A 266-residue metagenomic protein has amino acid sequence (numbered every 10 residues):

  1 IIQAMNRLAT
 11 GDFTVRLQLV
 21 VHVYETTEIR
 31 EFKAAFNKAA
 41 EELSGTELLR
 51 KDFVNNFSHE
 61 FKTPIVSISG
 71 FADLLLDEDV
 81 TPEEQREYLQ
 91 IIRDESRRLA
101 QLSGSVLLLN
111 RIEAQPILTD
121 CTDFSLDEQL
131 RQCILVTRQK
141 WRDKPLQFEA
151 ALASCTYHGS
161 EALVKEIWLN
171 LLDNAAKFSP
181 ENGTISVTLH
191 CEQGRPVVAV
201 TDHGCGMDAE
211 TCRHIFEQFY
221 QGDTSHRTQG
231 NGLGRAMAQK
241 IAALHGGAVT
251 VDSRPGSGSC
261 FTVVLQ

Functional and structural regions predicted by a protein language model:
I1-V54, S69-D77, T81, Q90 (+4 more regions): Membrane-proximal HAMP signal-relay module
F13, K140-A150, C155: Short conserved segments within the C-terminal catalytic ATPase subdomain
D94-L99: Short alpha-helical segment of the dimerization/phosphotransfer core of two-component systems
A114-T119, L152, T156-A162: Conserved micro-motifs of the catalytic ATP-binding
Q139, C205-G206: Glycine-rich G1-box
A175-A176: Short helix-loop "hinge" at the ATP-lid/N-box region of the Bergerat-fold HATPase_c
M207-F219: Short conserved segment of the HATPase_c
